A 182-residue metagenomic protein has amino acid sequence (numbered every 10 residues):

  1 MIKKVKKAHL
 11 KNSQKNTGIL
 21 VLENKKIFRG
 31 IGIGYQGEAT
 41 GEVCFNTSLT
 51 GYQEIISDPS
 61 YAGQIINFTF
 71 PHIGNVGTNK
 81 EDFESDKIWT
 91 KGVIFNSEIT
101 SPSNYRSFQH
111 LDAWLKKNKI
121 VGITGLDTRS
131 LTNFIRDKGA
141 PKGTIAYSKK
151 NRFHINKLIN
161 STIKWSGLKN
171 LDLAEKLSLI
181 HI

Functional and structural regions predicted by a protein language model:
V5-A8, S178: Residue-level detector of intrinsically disordered/flexible regions characterized by low predicted structural confidence
K6-K7, S13-K15, V21-K157: Feature captures the catalytic cores and cofactor-binding loops of soluble hydro-lyases/lyases that act on carboxylate
A146-Y147, N151-L177: Internal amphipathic helical hairpin motif
I180-I182: Conserved small/polar residues in nucleotide/adenosyl-binding loops
